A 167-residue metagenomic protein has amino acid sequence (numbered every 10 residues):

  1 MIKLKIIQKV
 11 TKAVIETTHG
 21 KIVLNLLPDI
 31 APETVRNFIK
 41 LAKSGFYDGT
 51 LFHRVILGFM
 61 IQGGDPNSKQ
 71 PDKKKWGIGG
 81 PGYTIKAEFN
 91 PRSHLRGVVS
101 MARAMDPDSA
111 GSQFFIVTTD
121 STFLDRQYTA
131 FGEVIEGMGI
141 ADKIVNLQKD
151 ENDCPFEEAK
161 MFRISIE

Functional and structural regions predicted by a protein language model:
M1-E167: Cyclophilin-like peptidyl-prolyl cis-trans isomerases
